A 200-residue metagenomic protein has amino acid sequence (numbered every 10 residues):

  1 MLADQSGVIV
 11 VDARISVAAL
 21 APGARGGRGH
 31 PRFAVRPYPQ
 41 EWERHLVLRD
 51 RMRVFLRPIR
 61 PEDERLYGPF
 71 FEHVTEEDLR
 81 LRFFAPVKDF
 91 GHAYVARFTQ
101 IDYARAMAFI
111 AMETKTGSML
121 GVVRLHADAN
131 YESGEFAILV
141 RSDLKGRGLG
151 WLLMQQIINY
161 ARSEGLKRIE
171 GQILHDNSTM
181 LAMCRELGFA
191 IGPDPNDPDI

Functional and structural regions predicted by a protein language model:
M1-I15, F136: Conserved metal-phosphate-binding beta-hairpin within the catalytic cores of diverse ATP-dependent phosphoryl-transfer
A18-I200: Long, contiguous binding/interaction regions
